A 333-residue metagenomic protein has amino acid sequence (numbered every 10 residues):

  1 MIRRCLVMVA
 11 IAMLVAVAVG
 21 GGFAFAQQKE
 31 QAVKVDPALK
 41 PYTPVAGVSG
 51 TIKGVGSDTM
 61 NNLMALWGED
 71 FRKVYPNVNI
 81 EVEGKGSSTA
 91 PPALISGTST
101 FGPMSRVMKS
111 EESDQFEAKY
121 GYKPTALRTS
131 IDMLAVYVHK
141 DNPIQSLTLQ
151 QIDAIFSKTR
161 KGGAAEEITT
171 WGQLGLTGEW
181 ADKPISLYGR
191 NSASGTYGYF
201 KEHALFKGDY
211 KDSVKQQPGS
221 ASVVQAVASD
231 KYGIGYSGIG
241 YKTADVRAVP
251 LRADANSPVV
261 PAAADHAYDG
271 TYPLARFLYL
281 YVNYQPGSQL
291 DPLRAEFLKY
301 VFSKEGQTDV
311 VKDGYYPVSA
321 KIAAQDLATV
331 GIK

Functional and structural regions predicted by a protein language model:
M1-A10: Bacterial N-terminal signal peptides that target proteins for export
V15-A24: C-terminal segment of classical bacterial N-terminal signal peptides
F25-K333: Flexible loop/hinge segments at secondary-structure junctions
